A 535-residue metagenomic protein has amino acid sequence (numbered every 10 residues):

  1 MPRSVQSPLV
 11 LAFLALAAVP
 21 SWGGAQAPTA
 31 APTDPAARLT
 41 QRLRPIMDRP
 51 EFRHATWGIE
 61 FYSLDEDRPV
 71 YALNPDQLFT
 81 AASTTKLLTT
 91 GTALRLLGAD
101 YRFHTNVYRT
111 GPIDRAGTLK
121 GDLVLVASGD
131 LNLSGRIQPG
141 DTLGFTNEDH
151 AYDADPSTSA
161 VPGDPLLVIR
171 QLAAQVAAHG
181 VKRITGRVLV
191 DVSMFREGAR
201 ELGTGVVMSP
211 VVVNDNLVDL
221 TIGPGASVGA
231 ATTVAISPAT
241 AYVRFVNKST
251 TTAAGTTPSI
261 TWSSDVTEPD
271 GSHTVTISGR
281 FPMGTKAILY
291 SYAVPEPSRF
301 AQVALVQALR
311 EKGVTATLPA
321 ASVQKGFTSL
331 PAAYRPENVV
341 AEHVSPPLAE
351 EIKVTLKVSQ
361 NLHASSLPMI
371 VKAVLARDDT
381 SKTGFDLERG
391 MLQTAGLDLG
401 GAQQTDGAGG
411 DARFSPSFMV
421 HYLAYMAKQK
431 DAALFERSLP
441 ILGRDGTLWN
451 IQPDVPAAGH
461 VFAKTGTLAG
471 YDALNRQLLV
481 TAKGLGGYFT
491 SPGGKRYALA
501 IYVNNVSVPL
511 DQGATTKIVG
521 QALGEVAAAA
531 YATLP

Functional and structural regions predicted by a protein language model:
M1-S7: Positively charged n-region of N-terminal signal peptides that target proteins for export
P8-P20: Bacterial N-terminal signal peptides
Q26-R49, R95-L399, G493, Q521 (+1 more regions): Conserved serine DD-peptidase/penicillin-binding transpeptidase domain and beta-lactam-recognizing active-site
D48-L73: A short, well-structured edge-of-sheet supersecondary motif
D67, K86-A93, V188, V211 (+5 more regions): Residue-level preference for non-acidic, small/hydrophobic
V70-A72, L167, V176, S365-P535: Small-residue-rich helix-loop
A72-T92: Short active-site loop at a secondary-structure junction that contains or immediately precedes the catalytic residue(s)
N74-F79, S291, A408-G409: A short glycine/serine-rich beta->alpha loop
